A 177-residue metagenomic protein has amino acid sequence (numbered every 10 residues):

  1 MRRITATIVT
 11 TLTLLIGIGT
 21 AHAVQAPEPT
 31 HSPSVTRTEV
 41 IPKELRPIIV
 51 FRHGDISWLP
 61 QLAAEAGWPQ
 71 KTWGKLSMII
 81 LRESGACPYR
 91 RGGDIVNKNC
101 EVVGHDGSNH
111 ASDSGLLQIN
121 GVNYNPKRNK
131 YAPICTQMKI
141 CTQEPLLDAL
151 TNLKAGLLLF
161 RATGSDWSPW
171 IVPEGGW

Functional and structural regions predicted by a protein language model:
M1-E44: N-terminal prepro-regions of secreted/extracellular proteins
A26-C87: Export/targeting segments at the very N-terminus of extracytoplasmic proteins
P47-D55, G67-T72, S108-A111, C141-N152: Extracytoplasmic/periplasmic, Sec-exported soluble proteins
K71-D94, K98-E101, I119, K154-L157: Short, functionally critical alpha-helical segments immediately adjacent to catalytic or ligand/cofactor-binding
G74, R91, S112-W177: Catalytic and binding regions of secreted/periplasmic enzymes and modules that target cell-wall glycans
G104: Divalent-cation-assisted or electrostatically stabilized phosphate/pyrophosphate-binding catalytic cores
